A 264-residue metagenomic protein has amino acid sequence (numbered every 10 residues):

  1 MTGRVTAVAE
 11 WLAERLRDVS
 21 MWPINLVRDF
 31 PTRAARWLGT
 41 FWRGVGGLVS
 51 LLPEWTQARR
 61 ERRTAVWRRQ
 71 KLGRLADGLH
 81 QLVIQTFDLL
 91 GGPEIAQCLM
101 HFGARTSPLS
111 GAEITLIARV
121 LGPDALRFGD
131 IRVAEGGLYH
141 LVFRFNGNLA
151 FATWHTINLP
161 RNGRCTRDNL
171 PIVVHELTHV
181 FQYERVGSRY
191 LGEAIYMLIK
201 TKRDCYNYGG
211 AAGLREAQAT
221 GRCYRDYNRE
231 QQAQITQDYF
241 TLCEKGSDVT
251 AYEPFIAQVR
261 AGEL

Functional and structural regions predicted by a protein language model:
T2, A13-R17, M21, N25-D29 (+4 more regions): Metalloprotease/metallohydrolase-associated module, dominated by Zn2+-dependent proteases
T2-V142, G163: Hydrophobic or amphipathic, alpha-helical segments that drive membrane association/targeting
I95-M100, T156, G213-Q218: Short glycine/proline-rich turn/loop motifs
I114, V133-G136, R144, N148-A150 (+1 more regions): Short, well-structured segments within or immediately adjacent to enzyme catalytic domains that line ligand-binding
A134-H140, I157, G163-C165, T178 (+2 more regions): Short, solvent-exposed loop/turn segments at secondary-structure junctions
L141-V174, T220-R225: Short pre-active-site segment immediately N-terminal to the catalytic Zn-binding motif
L170-Y183, Y239, E244: Conserved beta-strand->loop/alpha-helix structural units within folded catalytic cores of enzymes with alpha/beta
L177-I195: Catalytic Zn2+-binding segment of zinc metalloproteases
